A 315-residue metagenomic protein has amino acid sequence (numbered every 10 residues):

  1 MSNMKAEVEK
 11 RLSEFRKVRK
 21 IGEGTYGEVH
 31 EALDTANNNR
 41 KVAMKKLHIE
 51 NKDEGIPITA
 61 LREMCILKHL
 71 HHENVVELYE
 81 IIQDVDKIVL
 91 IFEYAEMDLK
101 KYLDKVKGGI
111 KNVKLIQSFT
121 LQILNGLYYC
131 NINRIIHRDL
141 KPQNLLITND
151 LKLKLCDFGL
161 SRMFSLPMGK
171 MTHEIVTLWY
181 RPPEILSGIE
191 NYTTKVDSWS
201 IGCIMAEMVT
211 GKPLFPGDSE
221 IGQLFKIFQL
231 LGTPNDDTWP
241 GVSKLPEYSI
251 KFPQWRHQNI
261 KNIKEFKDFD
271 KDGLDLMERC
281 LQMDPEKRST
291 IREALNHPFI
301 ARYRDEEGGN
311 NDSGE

Functional and structural regions predicted by a protein language model:
E28: Conserved N-lobe ATP-binding subsite of Hanks-type protein kinase domains, especially the beta3 VAIK lysine
K41, K46-H71: Conserved N-lobe beta3->alphaC-helix segment of eukaryotic protein kinase catalytic domains
E80-I81: A short, aromatic-enriched beta-strand patch in the conserved N-lobe beta-sheet of the protein kinase catalytic domain
D86-D98: Conserved short submotifs of the Hanks-type protein kinase catalytic core that shape the nucleotide-binding pocket
F119-T120: Activation segment signature within eukaryotic-like protein kinase domains
N131-T148: Catalytic-loop of the protein kinase fold
T233-E278: C-terminal lobe substrate-recognition/regulatory segment of protein kinase catalytic domains
